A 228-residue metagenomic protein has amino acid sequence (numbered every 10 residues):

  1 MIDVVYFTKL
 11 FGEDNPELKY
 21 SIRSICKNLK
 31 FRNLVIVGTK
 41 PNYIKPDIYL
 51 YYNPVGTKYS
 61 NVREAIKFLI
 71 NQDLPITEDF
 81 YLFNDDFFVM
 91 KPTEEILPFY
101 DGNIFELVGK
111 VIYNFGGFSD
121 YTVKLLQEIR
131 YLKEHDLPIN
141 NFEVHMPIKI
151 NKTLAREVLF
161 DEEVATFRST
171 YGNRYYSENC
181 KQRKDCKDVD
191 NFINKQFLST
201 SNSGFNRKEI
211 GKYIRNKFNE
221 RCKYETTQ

Functional and structural regions predicted by a protein language model:
M1-T57, E178-N179, S199-Q228: N-terminal anchoring/stem segment of glycosyltransferases
E13-D14, N42-P46, F88-T93, L97-F99 (+5 more regions): Short catalytic/ligand-binding loop motif for oxyanion handling, primarily in non-cytosolic enzymes, centered on
N15-S24, V62-K67, R168-S169: Well-ordered, non-membrane alpha-helical segments in soluble/globular domains
Y43-F68, E95-N103, N191-S201: Active-site regions of enzymes building and remodeling cell-envelope glycoconjugates
A65-D79: Active-site nucleotide-sugar/metal-binding loop of Leloir-type enzymes
T77-M90: Short beta-strand-to-loop acidic/aromatic patch adjacent to the donor-nucleotide binding site
K91-Y121: Conserved donor-nucleotide/metal-binding helix-loop-beta segment in metal-dependent transferases, i.e., the alpha-helix
S119-K208: Catalytic core and acceptor-binding pocket of nucleotide-sugar-dependent glycosyltransferases
